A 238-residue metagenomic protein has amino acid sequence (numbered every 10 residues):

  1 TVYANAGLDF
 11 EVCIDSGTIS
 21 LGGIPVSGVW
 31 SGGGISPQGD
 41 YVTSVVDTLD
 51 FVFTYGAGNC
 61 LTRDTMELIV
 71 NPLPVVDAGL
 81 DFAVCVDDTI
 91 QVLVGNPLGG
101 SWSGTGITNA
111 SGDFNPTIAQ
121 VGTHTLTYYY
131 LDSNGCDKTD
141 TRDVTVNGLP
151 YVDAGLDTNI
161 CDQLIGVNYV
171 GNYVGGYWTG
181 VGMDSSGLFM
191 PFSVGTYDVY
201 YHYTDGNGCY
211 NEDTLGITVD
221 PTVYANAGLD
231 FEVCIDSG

Functional and structural regions predicted by a protein language model:
T1, R63-V70, T139-V146, E212-V219: C-terminal edge beta-strand
V2-L8, L73-L80, L149-L156, T222-G228: Proline-enriched interdomain boundary motifs that mark the N-terminal boundary and often initiate the first structured
F10-S16, F82-D88, T158-L164, F231-G238: Short, solvent-exposed loop/linker segments at the N-terminal edge of repeated beta-sheet extracellular domains
S16-P25, D88-P97, L164-Y173, S237-G238: A short beta-strand segment in extracellular, disulfide-stabilized domains
G23-S36, G95-N109, G171-S185: Change to "...patches in solvent-exposed regions of secreted, membrane-anchored, or virion-exposed structural
G39-V52, G112-T125, G187-D198: Solvent-exposed segments in extracellular or luminal domains encompassing
G58-R63, C85, S133-T139, G206-E212: Short, exposed coil/turn segments at beta-strand boundaries within extracellular/luminal domains
